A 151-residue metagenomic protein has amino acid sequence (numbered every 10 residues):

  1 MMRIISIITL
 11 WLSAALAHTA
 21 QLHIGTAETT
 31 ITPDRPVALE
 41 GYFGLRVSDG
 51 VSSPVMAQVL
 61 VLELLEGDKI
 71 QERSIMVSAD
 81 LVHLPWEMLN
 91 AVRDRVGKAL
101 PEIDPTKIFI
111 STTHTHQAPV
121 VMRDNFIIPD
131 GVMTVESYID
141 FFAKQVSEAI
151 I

Functional and structural regions predicted by a protein language model:
R3-A15: Bacterial N-terminal signal peptides
H18-I151: Conserved beta-alpha junction segments in alpha/beta enzyme cores
